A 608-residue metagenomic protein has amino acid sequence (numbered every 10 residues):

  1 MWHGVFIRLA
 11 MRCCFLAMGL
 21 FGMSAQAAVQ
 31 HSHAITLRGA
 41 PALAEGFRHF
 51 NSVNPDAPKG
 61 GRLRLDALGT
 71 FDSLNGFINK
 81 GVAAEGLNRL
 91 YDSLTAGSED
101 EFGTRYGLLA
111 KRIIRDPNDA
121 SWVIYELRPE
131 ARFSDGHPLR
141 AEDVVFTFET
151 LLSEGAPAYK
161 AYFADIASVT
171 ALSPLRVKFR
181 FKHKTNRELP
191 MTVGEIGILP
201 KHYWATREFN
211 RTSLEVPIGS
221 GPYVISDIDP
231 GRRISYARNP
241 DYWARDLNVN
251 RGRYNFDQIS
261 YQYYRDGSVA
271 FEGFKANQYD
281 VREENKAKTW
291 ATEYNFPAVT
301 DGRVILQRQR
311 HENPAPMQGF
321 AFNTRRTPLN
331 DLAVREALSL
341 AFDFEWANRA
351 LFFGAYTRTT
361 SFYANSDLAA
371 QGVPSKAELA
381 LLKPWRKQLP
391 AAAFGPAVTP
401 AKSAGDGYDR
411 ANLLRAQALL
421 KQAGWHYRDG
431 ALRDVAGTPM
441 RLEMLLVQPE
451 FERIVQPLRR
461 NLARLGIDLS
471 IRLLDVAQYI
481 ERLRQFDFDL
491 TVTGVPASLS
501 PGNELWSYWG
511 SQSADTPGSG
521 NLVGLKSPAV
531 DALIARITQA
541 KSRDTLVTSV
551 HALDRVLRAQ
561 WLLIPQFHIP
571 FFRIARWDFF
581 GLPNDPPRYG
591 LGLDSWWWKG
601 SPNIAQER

Functional and structural regions predicted by a protein language model:
A27-N118, E149, V216-I218: N-terminal lobe/hinge region of extracytoplasmic solute-binding protein
V53, A57-P58, I78-G86, R112-P157 (+5 more regions): Aromatic- and charge-enriched surface segment that lines or borders ligand/interaction sites
A67-G69, V82-E85, D229-I234, R238 (+5 more regions): Detector for C-terminal structural segments
T70, N88-G103, E149, V193-R253 (+5 more regions): Gly/Pro-rich hinge or "lid" segments in bacterial periplasmic/extracellular proteins
L109-K111, D116-N118, S134, L139 (+5 more regions): Aromatic-rich, solvent-exposed beta-strand/loop patch
E126, A161-A205, S220-D229, P374-W385: Surface-exposed binding/hinge segments that line and control ligand-binding clefts or catalytic entry sites
R128, R211, A244-Y294, E336 (+3 more regions): Ligand-site clamp/hinge motif
S168-T170, S226-A237, Q262-R326, A333-A337 (+3 more regions): Extracellular/periplasmic solute-recognition and catalytic clefts
